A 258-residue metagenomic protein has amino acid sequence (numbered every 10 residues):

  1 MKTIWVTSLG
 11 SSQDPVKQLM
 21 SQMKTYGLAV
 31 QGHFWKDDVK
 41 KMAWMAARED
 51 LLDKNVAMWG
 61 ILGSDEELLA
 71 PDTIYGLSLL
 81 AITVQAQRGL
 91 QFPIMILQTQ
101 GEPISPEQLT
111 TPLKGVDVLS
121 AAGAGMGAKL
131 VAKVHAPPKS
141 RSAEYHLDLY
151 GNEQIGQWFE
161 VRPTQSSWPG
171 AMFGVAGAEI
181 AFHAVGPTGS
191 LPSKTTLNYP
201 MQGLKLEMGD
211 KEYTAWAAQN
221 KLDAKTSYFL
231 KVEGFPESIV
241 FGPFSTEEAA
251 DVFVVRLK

Functional and structural regions predicted by a protein language model:
M1-Q13: A short, flexible N-terminal coil/short beta segment enriched in small residues
Q18-G32: Short helix-loop-beta junction
W35-I61, D65-L79: TIR-domain catalytic/interaction hotspot
S64-E66, L90-I104: Short beta-alpha junction loops
A81-F92: Arginine/glycine-rich "motif VI" loop of SF2 helicases in the C-terminal RecA-like domain
L109-K139: Output/docking surface of receiver
A128-K221: Charge-rich interaction segments
M208-K258: Extended, charged low-complexity segments that frequently continue into or abut oligomerization scaffolds
